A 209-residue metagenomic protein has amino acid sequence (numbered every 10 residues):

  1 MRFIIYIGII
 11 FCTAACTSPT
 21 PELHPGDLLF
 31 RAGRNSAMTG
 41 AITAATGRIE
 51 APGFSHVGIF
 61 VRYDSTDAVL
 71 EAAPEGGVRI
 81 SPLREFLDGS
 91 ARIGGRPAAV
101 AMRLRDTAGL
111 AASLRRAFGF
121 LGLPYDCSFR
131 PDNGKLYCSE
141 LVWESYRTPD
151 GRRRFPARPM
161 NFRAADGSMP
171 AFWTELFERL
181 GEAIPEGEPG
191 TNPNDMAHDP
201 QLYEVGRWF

Functional and structural regions predicted by a protein language model:
I5-A14: Bacterial N-terminal signal peptides
C16-F209: Cysteine-nucleophile amide-bond enzymes
